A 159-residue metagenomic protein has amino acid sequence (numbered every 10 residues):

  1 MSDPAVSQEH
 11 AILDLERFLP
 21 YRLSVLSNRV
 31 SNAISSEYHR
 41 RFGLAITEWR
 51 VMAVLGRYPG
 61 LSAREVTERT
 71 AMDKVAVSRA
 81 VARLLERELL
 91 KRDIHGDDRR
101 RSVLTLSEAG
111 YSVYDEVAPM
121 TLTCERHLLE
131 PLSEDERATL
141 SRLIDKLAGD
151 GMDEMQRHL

Functional and structural regions predicted by a protein language model:
M1-R41: N-terminal leader segment of winged-helix/HTH proteins
A5-V6, R69, A82-D145, G149: Charged, amphipathic alpha-helical coiled-coil/dimerization segments
F18, R50, V75, H127 (+1 more regions): Active-site phosphate/pyrophosphate-handling residues
N28-V75, Q156-L159: N-terminal helix-turn-helix DNA-binding core of bacterial DNA-binding proteins
V54-Y58, L143, D150: Short amphipathic alpha-helical elements of helix-turn-helix/winged-helix folds
D150-Q156: A short alpha/beta connector and helix-capping loop motif
